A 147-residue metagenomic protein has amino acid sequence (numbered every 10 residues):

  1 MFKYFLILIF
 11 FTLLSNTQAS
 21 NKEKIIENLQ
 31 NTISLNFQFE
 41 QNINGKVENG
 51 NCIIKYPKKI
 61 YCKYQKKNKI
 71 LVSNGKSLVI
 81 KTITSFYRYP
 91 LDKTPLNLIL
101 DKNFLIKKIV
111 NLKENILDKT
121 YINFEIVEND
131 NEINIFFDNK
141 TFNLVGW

Functional and structural regions predicted by a protein language model:
Y4-L13: Sec-dependent N-terminal signal peptides
S15-N21: Boundary at the C-terminal end of the N-terminal hydrophobic targeting segment
K24, Q38, G50-Y56: Anionic N-terminal interaction surfaces
E27-V47: A short, Trp-centered hydrophobic/proline-enriched beta-strand micro-motif
N44-V47, K66, T84, E128-D130: Glycine-centered tight beta-turn/hairpin loop motif at sheet-sheet or coil-to-beta transitions
C52-I99: An acidic-aromatic
I83-I122: Flexible, surface-exposed loop/linker segments and immediately adjacent secondary-structure boundaries
K107-W147: Gly/Pro-enriched, hydrophobic low-complexity segments that function as extracytoplasmic propeptides/linkers
